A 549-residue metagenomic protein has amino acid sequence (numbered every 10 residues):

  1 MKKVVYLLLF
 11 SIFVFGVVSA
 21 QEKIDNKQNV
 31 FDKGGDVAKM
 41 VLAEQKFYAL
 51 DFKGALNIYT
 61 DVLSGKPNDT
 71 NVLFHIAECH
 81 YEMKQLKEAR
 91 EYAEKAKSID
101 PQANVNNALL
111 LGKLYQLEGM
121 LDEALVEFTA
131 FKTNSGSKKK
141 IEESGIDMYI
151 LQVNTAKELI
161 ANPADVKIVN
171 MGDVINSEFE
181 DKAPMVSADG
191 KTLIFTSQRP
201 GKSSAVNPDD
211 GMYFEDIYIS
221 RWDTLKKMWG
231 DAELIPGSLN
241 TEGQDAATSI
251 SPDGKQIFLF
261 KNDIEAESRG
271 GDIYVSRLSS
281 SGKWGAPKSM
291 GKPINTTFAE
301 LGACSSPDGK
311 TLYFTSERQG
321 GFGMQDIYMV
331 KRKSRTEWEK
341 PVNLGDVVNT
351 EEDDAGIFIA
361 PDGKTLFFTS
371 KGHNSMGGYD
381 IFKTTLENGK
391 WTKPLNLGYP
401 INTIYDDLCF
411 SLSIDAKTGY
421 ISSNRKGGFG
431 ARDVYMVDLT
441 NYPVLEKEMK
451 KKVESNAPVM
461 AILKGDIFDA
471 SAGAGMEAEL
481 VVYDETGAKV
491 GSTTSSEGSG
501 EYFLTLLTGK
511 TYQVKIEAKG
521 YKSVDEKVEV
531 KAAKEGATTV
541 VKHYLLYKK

Functional and structural regions predicted by a protein language model:
M1-N26: Bacterial Sec-dependent N-terminal signal peptides
Q28-A38, H75, E82, A103-N106 (+8 more regions): Short, conserved micro-motifs composed of acidic
V30, D61-S64, K95-S98, T133: Conserved structural position within tetratricopeptide repeats
D32-G65: Alpha-helical segment of the N-proximal tetratricopeptide repeat
